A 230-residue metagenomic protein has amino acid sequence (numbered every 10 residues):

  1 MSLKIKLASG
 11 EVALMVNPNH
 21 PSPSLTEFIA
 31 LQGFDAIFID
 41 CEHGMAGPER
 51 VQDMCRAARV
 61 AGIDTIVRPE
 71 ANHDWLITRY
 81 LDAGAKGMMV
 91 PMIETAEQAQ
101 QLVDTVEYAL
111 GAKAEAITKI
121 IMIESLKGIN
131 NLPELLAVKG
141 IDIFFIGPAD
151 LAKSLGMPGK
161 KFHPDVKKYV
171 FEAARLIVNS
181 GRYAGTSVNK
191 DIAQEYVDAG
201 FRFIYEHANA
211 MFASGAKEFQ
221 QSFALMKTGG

Functional and structural regions predicted by a protein language model:
M1-G230: Expand to "…catalyze enediolate/carbanion chemistry for C-C bond making/breaking, isomerization, decarboxylation
